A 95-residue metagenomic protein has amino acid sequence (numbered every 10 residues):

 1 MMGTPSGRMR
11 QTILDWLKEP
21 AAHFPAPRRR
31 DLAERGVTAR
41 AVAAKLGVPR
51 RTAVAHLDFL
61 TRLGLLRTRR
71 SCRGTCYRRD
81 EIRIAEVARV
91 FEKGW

Functional and structural regions predicted by a protein language model:
M2, A21-A22, C76-W95: Conserved segment of winged-helix/HTH DNA-binding domains
M9-R35: Short helix->loop/beta-hairpin flanking segments within DNA-binding domains
A39: Helix-turn-helix DNA-binding elements, focusing on the entry/boundary residues of the two helices that contact DNA
V42-A43: A short acidic, leucine-rich amphipathic alpha-helix
R51: Key DNA-contact positions within bacterial/archaeal DNA-binding proteins
L57-D58: Short, hydrophobic-biased segments on the C-terminal half of alpha helices that form "recognition helices"
G64: Glycine-centered, phosphate/nucleic-acid-interacting loop/turn motifs that mediate DNA/RNA or nucleotide
R70-C76: Short, Lys/Arg-rich nucleic-acid/phosphate-binding segment
